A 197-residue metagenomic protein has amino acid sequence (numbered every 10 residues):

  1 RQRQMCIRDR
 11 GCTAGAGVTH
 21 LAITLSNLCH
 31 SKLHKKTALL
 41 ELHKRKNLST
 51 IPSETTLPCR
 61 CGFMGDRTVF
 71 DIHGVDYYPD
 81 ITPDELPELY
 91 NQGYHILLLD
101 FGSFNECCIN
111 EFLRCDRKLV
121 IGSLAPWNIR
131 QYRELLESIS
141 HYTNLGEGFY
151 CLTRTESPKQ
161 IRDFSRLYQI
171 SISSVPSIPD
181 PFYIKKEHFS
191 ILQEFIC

Functional and structural regions predicted by a protein language model:
Q2-I7: Short, small-residue-biased leader/transition segments that mark boundaries at the very start of proteins
R8-A16, T37-I96, G102-E106, L113 (+1 more regions): P-loop/Walker-type NTP enzyme "switch/lid" segment
R8-L25, C29-S31: Glycine-rich phosphate-binding P-loop
N27, S31, P87-E88, E137-H141: Surface-exposed alpha-helical segments enriched in charged/polar residues
L28-L40: Post-Walker A helix-loop "phosphate-sensing" segment adjacent to the P-loop in P-loop NTPases
D80-D84, I129, R133, Q193: Short, well-ordered alpha-helical scaffold segments within catalytic/effector domains
N91-Q92, I96, F101-I184: Conserved catalytic-core segment of NTP-binding enzymes
F182-C197: NTP-binding/hydrolysis catalytic cores, primarily Walker-type P-loop NTPases
